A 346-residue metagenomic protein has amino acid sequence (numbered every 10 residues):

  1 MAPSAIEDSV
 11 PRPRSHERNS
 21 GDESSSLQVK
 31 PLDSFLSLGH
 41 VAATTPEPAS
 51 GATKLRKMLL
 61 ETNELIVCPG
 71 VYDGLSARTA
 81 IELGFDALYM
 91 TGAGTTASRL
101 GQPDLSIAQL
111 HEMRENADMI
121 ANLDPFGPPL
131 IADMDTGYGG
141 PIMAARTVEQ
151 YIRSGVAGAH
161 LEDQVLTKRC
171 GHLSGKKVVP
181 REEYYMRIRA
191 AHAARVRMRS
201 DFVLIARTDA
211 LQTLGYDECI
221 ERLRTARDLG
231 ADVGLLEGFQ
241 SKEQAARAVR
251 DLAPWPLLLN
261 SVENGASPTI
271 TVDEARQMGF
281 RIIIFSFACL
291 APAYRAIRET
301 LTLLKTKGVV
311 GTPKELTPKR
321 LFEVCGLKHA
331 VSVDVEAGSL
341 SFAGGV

Functional and structural regions predicted by a protein language model:
M1-R18: N-terminal acidic, proline/glycine-rich, low-complexity intrinsically disordered segments
D8, P13, L27-A49, L55 (+1 more regions): Extended, intrinsically disordered, low-complexity segments
T44-L259, G265-R281, F285, P292 (+2 more regions): Alpha/beta enzyme core
